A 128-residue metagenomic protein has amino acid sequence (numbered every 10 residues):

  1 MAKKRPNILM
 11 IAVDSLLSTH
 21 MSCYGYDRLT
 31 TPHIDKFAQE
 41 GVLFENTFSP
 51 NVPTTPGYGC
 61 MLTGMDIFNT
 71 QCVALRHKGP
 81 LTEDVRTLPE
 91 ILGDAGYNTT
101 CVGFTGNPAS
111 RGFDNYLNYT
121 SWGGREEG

Functional and structural regions predicted by a protein language model:
M1-E45, N51: Active-site-proximal N-terminal segment of extracellular/periplasmic enzymes that hydrolyze or transfer
P6, P32, P56-G57, E83: A conserved catalytic-core signature of glycosyltransferases
S15, T30-T31, T54-T55, T87 (+1 more regions): Ser/Thr-centric signal marking residues that sit in or immediately flank functional binding/regulatory motifs
S18-T19, K36, T55-G57, V73-L75: Short linear motifs at secondary-structure transitions and domain/linker junctions
M21-S22, P53, Q71, S110: Active-site-proximal flexible loops/turns
F44-S49, V102-G106: Catalytic beta-strand/loop signature of glycosyltransferases that borders the donor
T47-M61: Short, surface-exposed acidic-centric catalytic microdomains
Y58, L62-G128: Catalytic-site neighborhoods of secreted/periplasmic enzymes that process anionic sulfate/phosphate groups
